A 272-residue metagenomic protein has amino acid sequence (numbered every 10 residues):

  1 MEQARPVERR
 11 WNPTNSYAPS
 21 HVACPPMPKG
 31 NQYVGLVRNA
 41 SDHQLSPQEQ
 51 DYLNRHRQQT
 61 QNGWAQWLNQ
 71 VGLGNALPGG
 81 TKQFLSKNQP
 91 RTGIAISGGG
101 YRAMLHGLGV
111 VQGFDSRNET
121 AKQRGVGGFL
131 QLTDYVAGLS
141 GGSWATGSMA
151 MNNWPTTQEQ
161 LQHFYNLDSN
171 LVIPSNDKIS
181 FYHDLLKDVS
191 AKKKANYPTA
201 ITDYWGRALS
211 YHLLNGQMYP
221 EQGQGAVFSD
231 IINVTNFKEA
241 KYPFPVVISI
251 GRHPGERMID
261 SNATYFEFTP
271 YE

Functional and structural regions predicted by a protein language model:
E2-I96, N118-Q123: Signal-peptide-cleavage-adjacent N-terminal segments of secreted and extracellular proteins
G93, S97, Y101-G107, G113-K122 (+3 more regions): Patatin-like phospholipase A catalytic core
